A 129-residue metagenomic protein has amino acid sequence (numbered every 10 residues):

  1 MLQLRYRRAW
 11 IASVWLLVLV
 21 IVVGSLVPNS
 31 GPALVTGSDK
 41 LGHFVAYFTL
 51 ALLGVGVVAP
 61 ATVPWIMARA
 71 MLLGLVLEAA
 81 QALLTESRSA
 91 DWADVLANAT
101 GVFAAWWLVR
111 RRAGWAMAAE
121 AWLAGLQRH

Functional and structural regions predicted by a protein language model:
M1-W92, A99-H129: Bulky hydrophobic segments
